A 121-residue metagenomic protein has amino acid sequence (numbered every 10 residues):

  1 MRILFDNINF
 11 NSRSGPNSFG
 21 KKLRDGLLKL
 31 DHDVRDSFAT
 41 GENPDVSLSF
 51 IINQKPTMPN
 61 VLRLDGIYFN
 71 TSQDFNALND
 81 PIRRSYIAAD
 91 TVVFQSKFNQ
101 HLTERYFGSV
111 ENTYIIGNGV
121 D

Functional and structural regions predicted by a protein language model:
M1-P44: N-terminal pre-catalytic "stem/leader" segment of glycosyltransferase-like enzymes
L4-D6, R63, I116: Short hydrophobic segments within beta-strands
D31, E42-V46, M58, A88-D90 (+1 more regions): Short, well-ordered alpha-helix to beta-strand connector turns
V46-Q73: Active-site proximal beta-strand in glycosyltransferases
S49, F94-Q95, I115: Short beta-strand scaffold positions
F75-V92: Membrane-proximal helix-turn-helix segments that form the acceptor-binding/catalytic region of lipid-linked
F98, I116-G119: Carbohydrate-associated surface elements
E104, G119-D121: Acidic anion/phosphate-binding donor-loop and adjacent secondary structure in glycosyltransferase catalytic cores
